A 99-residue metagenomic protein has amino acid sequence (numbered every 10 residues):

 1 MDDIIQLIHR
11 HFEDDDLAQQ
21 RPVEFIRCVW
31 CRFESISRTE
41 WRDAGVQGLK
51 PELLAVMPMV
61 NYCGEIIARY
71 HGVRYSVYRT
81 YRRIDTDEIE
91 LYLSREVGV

Functional and structural regions predicted by a protein language model:
M1-R32: Extended boundary segments
Q20-V99: Short, conserved turn/kink motifs that form compact alpha/beta structural patches or helix kinks used as
